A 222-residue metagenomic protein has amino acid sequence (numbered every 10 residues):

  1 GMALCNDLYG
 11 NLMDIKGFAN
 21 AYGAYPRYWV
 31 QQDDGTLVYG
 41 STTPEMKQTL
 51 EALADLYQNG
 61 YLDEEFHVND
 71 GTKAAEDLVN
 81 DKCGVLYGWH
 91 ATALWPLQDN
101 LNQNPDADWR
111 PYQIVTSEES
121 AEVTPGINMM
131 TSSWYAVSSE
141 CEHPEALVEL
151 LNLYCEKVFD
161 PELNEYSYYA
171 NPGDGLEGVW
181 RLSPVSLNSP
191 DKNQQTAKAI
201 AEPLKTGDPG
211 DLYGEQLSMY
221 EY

Functional and structural regions predicted by a protein language model:
G1-D34, K82-L94, P105-D106: Extracytoplasmic/periplasmic solute-binding protein
P26-P44, S117-T124, E177-K198, E202: Short, solvent-exposed loop/beta-turn-alpha elements that line the ligand-binding surface or hinge of extracytoplasmic
G35-E64, Q113-S120, A201, P209-D211: Glycine-centered hinge/linker elements that transmit conformational signals in sensory and ligand-binding systems
H67-E76: Short helix-initiation/N-cap motifs at beta->coil->alpha
P96-E122: Ligand-binding "clamshell"
N128-H143, E162: A bilobed periplasmic-binding-protein/Venus flytrap-type ligand-binding module shared by bacterial periplasmic
H143-L153: Short amphipathic alpha-helical coupling segments at ligand-binding clamshell hinges and other catalytic/signaling
E149, K157-Y222: Conserved small-residue motifs centered on glycine
